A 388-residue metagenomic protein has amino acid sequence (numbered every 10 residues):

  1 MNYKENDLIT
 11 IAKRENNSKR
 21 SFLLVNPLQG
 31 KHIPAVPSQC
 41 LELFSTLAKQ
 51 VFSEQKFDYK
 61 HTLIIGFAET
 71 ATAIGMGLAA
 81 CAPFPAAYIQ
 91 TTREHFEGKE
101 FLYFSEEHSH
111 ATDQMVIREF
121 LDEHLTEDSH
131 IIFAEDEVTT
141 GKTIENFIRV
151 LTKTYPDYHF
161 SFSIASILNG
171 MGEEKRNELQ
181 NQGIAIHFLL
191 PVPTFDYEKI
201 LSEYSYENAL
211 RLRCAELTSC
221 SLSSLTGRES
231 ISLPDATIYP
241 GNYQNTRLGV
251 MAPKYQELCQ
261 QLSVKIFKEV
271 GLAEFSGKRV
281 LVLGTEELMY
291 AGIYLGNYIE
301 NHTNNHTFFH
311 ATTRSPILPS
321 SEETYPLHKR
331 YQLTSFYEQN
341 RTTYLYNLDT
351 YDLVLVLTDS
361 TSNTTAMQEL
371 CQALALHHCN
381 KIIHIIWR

Functional and structural regions predicted by a protein language model:
M1-R388: PRPP-associated nucleotide enzymes
